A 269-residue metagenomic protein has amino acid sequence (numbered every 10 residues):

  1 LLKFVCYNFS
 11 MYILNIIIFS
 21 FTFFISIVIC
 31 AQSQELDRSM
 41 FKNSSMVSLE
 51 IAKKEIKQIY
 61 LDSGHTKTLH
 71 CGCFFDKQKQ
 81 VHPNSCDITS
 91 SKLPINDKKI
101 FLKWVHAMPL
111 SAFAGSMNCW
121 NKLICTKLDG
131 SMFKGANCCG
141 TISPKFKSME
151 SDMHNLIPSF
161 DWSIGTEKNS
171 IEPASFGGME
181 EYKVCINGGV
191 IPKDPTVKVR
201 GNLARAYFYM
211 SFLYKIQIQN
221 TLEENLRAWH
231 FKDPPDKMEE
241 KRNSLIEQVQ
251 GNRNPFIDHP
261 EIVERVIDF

Functional and structural regions predicted by a protein language model:
F9-S10, I17, S39: Intrinsic disorder/low-complexity detector
I17-I27: Bacterial N-terminal signal peptides
I25-I27, H65, Q80, M132 (+2 more regions): Processing junctions and N-termini across compartments
I29-Q32: Sec/Tat signal peptide C-region and signal peptidase I cleavage site
Q34-K103, L226-A228, M238-E239, L245: Aromatic-lined ligand-binding clefts that engage carbohydrates, nucleic acids, or primary amines
I95-F269: Domain-level detector of nuclease and nuclease-like folds in predominantly extracellular/periplasmic contexts
